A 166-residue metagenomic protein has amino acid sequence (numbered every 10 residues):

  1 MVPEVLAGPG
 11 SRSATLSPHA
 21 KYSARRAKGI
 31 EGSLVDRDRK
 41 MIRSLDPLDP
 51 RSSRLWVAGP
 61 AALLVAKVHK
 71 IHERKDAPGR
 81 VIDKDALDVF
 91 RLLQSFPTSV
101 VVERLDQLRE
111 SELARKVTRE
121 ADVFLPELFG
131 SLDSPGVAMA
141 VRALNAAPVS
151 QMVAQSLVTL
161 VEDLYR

Functional and structural regions predicted by a protein language model:
M1-R166: Compositionally biased terminal segments of proteins
